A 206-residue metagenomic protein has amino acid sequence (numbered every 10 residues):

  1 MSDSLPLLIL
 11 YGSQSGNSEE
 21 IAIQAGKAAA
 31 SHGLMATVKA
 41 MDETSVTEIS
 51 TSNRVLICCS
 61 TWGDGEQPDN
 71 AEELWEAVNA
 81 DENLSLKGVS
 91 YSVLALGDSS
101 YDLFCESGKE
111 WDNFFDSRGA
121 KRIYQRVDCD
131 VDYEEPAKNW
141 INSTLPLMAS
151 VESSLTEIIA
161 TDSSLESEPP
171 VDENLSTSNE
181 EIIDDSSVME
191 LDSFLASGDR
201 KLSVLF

Functional and structural regions predicted by a protein language model:
M1-F206: FNR-like FAD-binding dehydrogenase module
